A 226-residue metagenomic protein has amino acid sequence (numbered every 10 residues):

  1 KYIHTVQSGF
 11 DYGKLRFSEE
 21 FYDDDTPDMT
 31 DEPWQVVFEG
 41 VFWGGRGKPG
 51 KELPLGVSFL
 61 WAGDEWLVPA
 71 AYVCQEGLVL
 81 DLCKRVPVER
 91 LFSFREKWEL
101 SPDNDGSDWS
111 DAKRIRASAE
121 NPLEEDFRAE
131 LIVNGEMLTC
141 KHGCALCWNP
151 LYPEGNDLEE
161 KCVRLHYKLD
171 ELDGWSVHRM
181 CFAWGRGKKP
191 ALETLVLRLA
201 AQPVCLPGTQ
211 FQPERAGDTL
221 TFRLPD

Functional and structural regions predicted by a protein language model:
Y2-D226: Alpha-helical, hydrophobic structural elements that either
